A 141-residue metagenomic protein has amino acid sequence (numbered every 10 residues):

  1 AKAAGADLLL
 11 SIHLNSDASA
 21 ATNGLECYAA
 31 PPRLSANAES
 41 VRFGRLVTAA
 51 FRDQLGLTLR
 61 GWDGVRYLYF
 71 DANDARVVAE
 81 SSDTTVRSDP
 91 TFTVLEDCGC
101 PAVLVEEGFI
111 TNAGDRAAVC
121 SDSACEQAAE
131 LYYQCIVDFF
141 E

Functional and structural regions predicted by a protein language model:
A1-E141: Active-site-proximal helix/loop segments of hydrolytic enzymes
